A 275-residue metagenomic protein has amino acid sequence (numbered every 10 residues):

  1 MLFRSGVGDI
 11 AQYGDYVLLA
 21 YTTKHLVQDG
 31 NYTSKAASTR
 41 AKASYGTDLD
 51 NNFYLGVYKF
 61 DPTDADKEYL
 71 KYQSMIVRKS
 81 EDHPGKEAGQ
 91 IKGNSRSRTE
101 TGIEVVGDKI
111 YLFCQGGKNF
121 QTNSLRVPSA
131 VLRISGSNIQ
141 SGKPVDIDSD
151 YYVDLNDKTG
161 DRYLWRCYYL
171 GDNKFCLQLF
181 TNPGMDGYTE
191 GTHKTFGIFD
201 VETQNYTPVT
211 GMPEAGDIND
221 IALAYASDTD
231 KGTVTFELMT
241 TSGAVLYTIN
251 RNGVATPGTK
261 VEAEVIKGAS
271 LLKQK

Functional and structural regions predicted by a protein language model:
G6-G14, L26, I91-D108, D161-D172 (+2 more regions): Structural signature of eukaryotic scaffold interfaces centered on beta-propeller domains
A20-N51, L112-P128, Q178-G191: Short, conserved, GDST-rich strand-edge loop motifs in beta-rich repeat architectures
T33-A65, R126-I139, G191-T203, T248-N250: Beta-propeller blade signature
D48-A130: Loop-centered beta-sheet repeat module
V106-G187: Long, well-ordered mid-to-C-terminal structural blocks that present hydrophobic/aromatic surfaces
G160-M239: Loop/turn-rich, solvent-exposed surfaces of beta-rich toroidal or solenoidal domains
R251-K275: Blade-level signature of beta-propeller repeat domains, shared across WD40, Kelch, NHL, RCC1 and BNR/Asp-box propellers
